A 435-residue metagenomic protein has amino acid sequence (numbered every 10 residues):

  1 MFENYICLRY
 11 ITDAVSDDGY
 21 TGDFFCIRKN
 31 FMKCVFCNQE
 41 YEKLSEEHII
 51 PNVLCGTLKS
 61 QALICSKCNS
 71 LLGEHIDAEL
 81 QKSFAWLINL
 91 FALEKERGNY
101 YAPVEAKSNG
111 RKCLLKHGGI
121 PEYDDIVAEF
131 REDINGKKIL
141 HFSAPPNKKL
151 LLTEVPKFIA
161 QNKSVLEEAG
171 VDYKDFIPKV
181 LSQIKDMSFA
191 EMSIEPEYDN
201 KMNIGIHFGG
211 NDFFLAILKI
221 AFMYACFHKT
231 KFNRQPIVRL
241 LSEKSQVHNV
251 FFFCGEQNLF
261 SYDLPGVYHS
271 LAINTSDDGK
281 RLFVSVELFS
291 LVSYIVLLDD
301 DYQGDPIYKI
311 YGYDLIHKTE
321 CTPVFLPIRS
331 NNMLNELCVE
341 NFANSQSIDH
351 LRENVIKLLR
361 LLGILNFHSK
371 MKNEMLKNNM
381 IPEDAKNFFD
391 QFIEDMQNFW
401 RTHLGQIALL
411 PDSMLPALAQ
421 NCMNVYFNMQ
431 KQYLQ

Functional and structural regions predicted by a protein language model:
M1-N30: N-terminal amphipathic/basic-hydrophobic helices that include classical n-h-c signal peptides and signal-anchor
T21, C55-Q435: Alpha-helical structural context detector biased toward long hydrophobic helices
K29-M32, K59-S60: Flanking scaffold residues of small Cys/His-coordinated metal-binding clusters
F31, Y41-E42, K138: Replace "small metal-dependent catalytic modules" with "small catalytic or cofactor-binding modules
K33-C34, E47: Short secondary-structure boundary micro-motifs
C34-C37, C65: Short cysteine-rich clusters marking metal-coordination/redox-active sites
F36-C37, P51, L259-F260: Intrinsically disordered, low-complexity segments enriched in polar/charged residues with Gly/Pro, especially when
Q39-L58: Histidine-centered nuclease catalytic patch
